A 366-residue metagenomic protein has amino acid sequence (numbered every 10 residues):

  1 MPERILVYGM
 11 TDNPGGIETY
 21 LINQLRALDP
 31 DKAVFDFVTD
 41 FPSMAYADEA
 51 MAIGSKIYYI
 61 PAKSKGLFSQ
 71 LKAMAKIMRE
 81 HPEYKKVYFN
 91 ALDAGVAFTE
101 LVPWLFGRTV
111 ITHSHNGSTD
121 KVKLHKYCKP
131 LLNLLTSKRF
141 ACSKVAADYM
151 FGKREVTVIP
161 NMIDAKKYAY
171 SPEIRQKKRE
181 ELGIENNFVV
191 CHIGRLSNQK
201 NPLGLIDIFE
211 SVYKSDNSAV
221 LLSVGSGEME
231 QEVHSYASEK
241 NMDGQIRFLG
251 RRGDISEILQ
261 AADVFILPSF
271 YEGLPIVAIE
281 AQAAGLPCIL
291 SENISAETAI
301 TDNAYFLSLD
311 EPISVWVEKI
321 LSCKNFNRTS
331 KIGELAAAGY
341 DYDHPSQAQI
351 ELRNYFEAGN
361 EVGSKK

Functional and structural regions predicted by a protein language model:
P2, V7-S69, E228, Y355: N-terminal strand-loop element at the rim of the active site of nucleotide-sugar-dependent glycosyltransferases
G15-N23, F188, H192-S211, E228-H234: A conserved mid-protein helix/loop that constitutes part of the nucleotide-sugar donor-binding site
F37-T39, A278, P287-S291, A296: Short hydrophobic beta-strand element within catalytic cores of glycosyltransferases and related nucleotide-activated
M74, A169-G183: A short helix/loop element that forms part of the nucleotide-sugar donor recognition site in Leloir-type
F89-V96, S114: Short His-centered aromatic/hydrophobic patch
V145, M162: Carbohydrate-associated surface elements
R251, F270: Aromatic "clamp/platform" in nucleotide-sugar-dependent glycosyltransferases that forms part of the donor/acceptor
E297-R328: Change "using UDP/GDP/dTDP sugars" to "using nucleotide sugars
